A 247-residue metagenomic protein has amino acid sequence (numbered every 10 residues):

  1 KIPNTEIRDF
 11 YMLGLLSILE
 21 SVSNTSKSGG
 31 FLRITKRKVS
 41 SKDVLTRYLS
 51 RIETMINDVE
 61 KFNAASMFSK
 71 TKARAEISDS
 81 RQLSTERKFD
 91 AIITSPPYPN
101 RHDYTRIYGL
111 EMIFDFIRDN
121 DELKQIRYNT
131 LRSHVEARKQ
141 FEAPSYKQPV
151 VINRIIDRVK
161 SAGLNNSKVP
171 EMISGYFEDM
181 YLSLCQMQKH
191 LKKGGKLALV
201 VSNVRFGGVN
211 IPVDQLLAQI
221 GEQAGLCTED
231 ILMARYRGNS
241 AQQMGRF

Functional and structural regions predicted by a protein language model:
K1-N153, S202, N210-D214, A218 (+2 more regions): Nucleic-acid modification enzymes, centered on SAM-dependent nucleic-acid methyltransferases
E6, A91, E171, G175-L182: Short, well-structured alpha-helical interface segments that form or flank functional binding sites
E20, L164, C185, K193 (+1 more regions): A SAM-dependent methyltransferase catalytic signature shared across enzymes that methylate proteins
I156-V169: Short glycine/proline-rich turn/loop motifs
V169-E178, V200-Q215: Acceptor-substrate binding/catalytic loop of class I
F177, Y181-K193: A short glycine-rich, Lys/Arg-flanked "PGG" loop and its adjoining helix->strand segment in the class I
